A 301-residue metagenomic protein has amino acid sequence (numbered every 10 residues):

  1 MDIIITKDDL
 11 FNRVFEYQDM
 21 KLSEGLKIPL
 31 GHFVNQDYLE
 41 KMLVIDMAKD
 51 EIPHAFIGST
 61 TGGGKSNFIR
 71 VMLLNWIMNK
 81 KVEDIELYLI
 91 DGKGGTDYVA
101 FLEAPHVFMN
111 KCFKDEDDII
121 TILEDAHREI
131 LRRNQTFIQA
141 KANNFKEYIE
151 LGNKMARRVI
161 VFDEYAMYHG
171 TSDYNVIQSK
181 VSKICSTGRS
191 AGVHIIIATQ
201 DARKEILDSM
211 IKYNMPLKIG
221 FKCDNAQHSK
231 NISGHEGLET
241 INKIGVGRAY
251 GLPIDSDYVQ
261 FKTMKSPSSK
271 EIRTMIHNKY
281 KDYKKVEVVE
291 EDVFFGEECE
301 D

Functional and structural regions predicted by a protein language model:
D2-I5, D9-Q139, R158-D224, S233 (+6 more regions): P-loop NTPase catalytic phosphate-binding loop
I138-Y148: Short, glycine/acidic-rich hinge or "gate" loops at secondary-structure transitions that mediate conformational
I149-R158: Short basic/glycine-enriched coil/helix segment immediately N-terminal to the Walker B
Q227-S229: Short acidic, Gly/Pro-enriched loop/turn segments at secondary-structure junctions
G245-D255: Small-molecule kinase domains that catalyze NTP-dependent phosphoryl transfer to phosphate-bearing small molecules
E287-V289: N-terminal, intrinsically disordered, polar/charged segments of Gram-positive cell-envelope systems that serve as
